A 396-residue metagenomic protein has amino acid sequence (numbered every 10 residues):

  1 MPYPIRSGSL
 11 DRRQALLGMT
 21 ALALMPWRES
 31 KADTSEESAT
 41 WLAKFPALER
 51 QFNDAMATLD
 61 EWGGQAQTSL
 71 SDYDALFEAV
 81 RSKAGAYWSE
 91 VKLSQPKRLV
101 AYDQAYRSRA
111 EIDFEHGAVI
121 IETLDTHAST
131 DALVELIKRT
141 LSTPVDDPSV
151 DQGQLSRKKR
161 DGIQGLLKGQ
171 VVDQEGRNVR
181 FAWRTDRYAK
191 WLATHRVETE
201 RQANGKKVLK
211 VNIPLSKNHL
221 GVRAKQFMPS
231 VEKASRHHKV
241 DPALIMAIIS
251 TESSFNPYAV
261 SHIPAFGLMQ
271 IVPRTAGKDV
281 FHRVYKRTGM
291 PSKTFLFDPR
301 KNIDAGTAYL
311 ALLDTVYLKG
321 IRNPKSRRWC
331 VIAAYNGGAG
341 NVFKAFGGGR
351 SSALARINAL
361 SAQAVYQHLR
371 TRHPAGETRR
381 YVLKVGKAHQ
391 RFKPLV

Functional and structural regions predicted by a protein language model:
P2-R6, D11, L16-S250, T315 (+2 more regions): Cell-wall glycan-active module
V208-L215, V284-K293: Short glycine/proline-rich turn/loop motifs
K239-I263, I271-V272, G306-T307, V331-N336 (+1 more regions): Short, functionally critical alpha-helical segments immediately adjacent to catalytic or ligand/cofactor-binding
Y258-S261, F281, K344-G348: Short, solvent-exposed loop/turn and secondary-structure capping segments
H262-M290, D304-L312, N358-L360, V385: Substrate-binding/active-site groove segments that recognize and process beta-1,4-linked N-acetyl-hexosamine
P291-K301: A short, structured beta-strand-centered segment in the mid-to-C-terminal lobe of catalytic cores from group-transfer
N302-S352: Catalytic and binding regions of secreted/periplasmic enzymes and modules that target cell-wall glycans
